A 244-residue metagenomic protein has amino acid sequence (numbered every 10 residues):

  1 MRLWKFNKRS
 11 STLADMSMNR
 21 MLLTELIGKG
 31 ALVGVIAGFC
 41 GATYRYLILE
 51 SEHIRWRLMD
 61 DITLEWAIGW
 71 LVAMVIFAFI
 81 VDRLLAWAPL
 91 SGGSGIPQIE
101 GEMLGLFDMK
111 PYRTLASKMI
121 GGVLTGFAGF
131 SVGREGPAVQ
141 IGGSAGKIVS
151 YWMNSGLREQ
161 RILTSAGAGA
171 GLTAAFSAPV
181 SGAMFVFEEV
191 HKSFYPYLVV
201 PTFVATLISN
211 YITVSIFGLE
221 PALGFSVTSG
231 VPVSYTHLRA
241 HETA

Functional and structural regions predicted by a protein language model:
M1-A244: Alpha-helical transmembrane segments and immediately membrane-proximal extracytoplasmic
